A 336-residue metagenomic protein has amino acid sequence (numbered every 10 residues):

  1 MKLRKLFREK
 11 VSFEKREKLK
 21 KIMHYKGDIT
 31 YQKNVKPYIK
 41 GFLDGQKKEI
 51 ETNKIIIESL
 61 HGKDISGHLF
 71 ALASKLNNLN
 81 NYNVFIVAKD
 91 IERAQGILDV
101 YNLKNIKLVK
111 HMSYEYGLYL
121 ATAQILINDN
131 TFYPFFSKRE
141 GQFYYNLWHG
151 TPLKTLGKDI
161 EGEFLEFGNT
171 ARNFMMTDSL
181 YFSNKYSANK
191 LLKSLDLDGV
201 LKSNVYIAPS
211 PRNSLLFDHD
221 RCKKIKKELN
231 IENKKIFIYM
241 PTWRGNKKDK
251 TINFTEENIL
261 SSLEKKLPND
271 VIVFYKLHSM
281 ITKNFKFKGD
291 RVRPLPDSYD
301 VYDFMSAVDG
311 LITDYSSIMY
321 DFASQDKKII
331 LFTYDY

Functional and structural regions predicted by a protein language model:
M1-N53: Membrane-proximal basic amphipathic "stem/tether" segments
G41-E51, F136, A171, K226-N230 (+1 more regions): Short boundary motifs at domain starts and secondary-structure transition points
N53-F217: Active-site and donor-binding regions of nucleotide-sugar-utilizing enzymes
I65-S74, N78, S210-K286: Conserved catalytic-core segment of nucleotide-activated headgroup transferases in glycan assembly
A88-E92, S279, D335: Residues in the short beta-alpha loop(s) of Rossmann-like NAD(P)-binding domains
V109-Q124, S279-Y320, Q325: Donor nucleotide-activated moiety binding/catalytic core segment of transferases that use nucleotide-activated donors
L118-Y119, S137, N173, N230 (+3 more regions): Structural alpha-helical scaffold elements that stabilize or flank donor/cofactor-binding regions in carbohydrate
I125-T155, Y299-Y336: A donor-sugar binding/catalytic signature common to diverse glycosyltransferases and related nucleotide-sugar
